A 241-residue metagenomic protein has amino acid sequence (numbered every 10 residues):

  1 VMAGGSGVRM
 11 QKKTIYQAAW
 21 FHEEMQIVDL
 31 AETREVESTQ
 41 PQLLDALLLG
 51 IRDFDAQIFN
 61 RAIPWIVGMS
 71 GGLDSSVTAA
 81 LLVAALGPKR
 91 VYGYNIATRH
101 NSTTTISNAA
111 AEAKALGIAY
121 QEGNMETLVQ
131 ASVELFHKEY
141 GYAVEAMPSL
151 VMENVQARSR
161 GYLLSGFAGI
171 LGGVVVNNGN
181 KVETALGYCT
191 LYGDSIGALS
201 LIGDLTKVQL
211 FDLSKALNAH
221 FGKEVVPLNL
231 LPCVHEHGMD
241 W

Functional and structural regions predicted by a protein language model:
V1-I66, A84-L86, R90: RNA-binding accessory domains that recognize and position tRNA/RNA substrates
A3-G7, L82, N108-A111, H137-E139 (+1 more regions): Short secondary-structure boundary/capping segments
R9, Q17, G68-S70, S76 (+5 more regions): Generic beta-strand/beta-sheet core signal
K13-T14, W20-H22, D74, T98-H100 (+5 more regions): Short, glycine-/Ser/Thr-/acidic-enriched flexible segments
W20-D29, R90-V151, A157, E183 (+1 more regions): A conserved beta-strand->alpha-helix junction
I63-M69, L73-A111: ATP-dependent adenylation/pyrophosphate-handling site
L82-A85, L213-W241: Generic long, charged, amphipathic alpha-helical segments
L116, E139-F221: Active-site adenylate/phosphate-handling loop in enzymes that bind or generate adenylated species
